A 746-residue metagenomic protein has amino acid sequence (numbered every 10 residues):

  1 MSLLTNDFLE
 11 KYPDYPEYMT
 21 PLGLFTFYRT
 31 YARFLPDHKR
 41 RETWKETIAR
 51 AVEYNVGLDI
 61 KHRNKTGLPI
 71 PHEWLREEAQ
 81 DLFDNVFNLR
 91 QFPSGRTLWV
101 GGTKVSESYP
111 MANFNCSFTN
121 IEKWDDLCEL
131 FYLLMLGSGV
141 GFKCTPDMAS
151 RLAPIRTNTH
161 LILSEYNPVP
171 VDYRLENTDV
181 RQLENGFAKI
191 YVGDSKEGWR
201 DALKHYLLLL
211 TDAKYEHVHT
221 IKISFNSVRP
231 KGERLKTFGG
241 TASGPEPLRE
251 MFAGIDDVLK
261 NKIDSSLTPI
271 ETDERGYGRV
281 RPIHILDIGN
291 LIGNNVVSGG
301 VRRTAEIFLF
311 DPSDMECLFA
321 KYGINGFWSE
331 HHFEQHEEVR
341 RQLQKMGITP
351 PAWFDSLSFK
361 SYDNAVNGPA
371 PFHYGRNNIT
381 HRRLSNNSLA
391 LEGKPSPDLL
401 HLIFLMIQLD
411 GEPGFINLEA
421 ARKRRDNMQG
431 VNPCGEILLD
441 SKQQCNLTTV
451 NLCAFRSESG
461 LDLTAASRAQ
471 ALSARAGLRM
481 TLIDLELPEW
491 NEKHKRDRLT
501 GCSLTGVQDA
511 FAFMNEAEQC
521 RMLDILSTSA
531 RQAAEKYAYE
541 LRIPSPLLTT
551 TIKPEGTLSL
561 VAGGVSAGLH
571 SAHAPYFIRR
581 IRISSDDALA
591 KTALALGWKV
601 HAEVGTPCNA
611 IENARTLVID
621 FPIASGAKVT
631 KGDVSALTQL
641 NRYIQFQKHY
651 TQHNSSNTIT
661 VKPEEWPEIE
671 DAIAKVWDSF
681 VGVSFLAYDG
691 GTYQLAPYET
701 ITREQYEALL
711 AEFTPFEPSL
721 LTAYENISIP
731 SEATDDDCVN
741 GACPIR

Functional and structural regions predicted by a protein language model:
M1-R746: Extended catalytic cores of very large enzyme megasubunits
